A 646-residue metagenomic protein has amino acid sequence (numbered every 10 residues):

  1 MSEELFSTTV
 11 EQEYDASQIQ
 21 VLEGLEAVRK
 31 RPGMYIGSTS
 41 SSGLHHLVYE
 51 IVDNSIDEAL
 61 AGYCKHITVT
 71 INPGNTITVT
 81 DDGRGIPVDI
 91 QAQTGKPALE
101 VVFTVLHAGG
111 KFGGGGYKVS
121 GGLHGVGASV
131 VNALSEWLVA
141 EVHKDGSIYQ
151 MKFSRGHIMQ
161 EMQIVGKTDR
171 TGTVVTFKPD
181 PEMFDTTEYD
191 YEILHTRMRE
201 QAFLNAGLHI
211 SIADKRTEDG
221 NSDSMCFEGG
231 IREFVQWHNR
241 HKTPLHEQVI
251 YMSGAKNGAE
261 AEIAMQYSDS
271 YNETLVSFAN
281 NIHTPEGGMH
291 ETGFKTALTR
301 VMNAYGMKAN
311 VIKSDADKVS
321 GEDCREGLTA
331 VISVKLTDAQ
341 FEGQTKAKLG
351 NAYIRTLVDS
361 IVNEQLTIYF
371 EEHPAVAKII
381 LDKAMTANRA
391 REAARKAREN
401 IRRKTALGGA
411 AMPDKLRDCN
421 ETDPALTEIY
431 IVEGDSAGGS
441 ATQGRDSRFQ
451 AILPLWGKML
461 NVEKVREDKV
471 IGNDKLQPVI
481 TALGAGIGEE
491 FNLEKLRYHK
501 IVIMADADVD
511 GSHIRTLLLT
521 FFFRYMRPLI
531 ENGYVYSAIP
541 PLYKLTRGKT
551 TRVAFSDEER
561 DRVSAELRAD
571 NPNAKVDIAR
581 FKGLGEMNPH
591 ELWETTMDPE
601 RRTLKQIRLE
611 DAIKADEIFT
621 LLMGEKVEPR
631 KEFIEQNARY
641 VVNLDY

Functional and structural regions predicted by a protein language model:
M1-D15, L25, Y49, D57-A59 (+12 more regions): GHKL-family ATPase ATP-binding module
S17-K30: Mature N-terminal segment immediately following signal peptide/propeptide cleavage in secreted/periplasmic
K30-Y49: Conserved short strand/loop->alpha-helix "switch" segment adjacent to the catalytic nucleotide/phosphoryl-transfer site
D57-E58, G85-I86, V509-D510: Residues immediately C-terminal
I86-G109: Short conserved segment of the HATPase_c
D89-T94, H290, G321, D468: Conserved, non-catalytic sequence blocks in retroelement Pol enzymes and Pol-derived host proteins
R389-G408, D423-E428, G439, Q443-R445 (+2 more regions): C-terminal interaction appendages of subunits in large macromolecular complexes
